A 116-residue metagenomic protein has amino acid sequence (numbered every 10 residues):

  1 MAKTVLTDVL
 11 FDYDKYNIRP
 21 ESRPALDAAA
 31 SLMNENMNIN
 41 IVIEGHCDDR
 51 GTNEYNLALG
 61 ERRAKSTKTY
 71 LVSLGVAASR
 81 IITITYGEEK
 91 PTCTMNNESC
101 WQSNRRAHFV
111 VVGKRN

Functional and structural regions predicted by a protein language model:
M1-N40, G113-N116: Periplasmic peptidoglycan-binding/tethering modules of Gram-negative envelope proteins
E44-N116: Periplasmic OmpA-like peptidoglycan-binding domain that tethers envelope proteins to the cell wall
